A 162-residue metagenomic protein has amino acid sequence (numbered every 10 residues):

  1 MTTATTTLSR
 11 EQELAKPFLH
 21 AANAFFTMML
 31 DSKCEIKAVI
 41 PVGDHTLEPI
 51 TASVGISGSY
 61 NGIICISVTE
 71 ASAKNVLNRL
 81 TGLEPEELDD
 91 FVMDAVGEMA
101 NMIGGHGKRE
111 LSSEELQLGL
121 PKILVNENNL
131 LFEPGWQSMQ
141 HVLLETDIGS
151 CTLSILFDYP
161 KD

Functional and structural regions predicted by a protein language model:
M1-D162: N-terminal auxiliary interaction/assembly segments of multi-subunit proteins
